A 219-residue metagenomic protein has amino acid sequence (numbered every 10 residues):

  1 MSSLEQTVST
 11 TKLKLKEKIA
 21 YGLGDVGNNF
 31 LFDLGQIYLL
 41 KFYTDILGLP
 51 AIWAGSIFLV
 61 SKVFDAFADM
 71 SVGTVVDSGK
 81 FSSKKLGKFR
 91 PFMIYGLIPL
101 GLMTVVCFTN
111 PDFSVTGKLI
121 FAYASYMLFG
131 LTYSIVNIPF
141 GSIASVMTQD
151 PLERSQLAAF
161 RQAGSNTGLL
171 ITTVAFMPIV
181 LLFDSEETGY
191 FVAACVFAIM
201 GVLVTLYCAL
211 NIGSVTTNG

Functional and structural regions predicted by a protein language model:
S2-G219: Membrane-embedded alpha-helical bundles of multi-pass transporters/translocases, especially carrier/permease families
